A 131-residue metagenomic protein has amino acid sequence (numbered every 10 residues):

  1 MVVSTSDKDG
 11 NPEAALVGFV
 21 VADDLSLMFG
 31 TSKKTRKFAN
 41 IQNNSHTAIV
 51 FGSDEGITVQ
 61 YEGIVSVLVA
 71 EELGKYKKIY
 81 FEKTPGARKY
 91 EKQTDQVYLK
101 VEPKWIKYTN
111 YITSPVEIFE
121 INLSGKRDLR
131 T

Functional and structural regions predicted by a protein language model:
M1-K33, A39-I41, T47-G52, Q60-Y61: Short beta-strand segments
T5-D7, G52-D54, R88-T94: A short, aromatic/hydrophobic, helix- or strand-capping loop or linear motif that either lines the entrance/gate
K33-K34, E55, K104: A generic "binding-loop/recognition-motif" signal
T35-R36, E71: A generic structural signal for alpha-helix starts
Q42-N43, F81: Alpha-helix boundary recognition
T58-T131: Charged, gly/pro-rich active-site loop segments
